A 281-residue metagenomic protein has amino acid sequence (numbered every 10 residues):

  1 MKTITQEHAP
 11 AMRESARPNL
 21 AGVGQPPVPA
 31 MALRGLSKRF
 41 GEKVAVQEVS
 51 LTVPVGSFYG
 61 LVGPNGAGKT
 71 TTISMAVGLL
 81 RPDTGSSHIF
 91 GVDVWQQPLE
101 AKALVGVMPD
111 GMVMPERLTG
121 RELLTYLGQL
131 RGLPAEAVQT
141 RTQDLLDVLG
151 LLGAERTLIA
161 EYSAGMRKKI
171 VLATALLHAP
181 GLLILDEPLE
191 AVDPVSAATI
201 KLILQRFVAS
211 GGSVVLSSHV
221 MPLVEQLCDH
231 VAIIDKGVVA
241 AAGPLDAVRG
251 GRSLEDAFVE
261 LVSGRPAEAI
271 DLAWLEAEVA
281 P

Functional and structural regions predicted by a protein language model:
M1-S37, A267-P281: ABC-family P-loop ATPase nucleotide-binding domain
V28-M31, K38-L216, M221-D235, A240-A241: ABC transporter nucleotide-binding domains
Q97, P134, G250-S253, P266: Alpha-helix capping and helix-coil boundary motifs
V238-V259: Conserved beta-strand-loop-alpha-helix hinge in the C-terminal portion of ABC ATPase nucleotide-binding domains
S253-W274: N-terminal low-complexity Pro/Gly-rich stretches
